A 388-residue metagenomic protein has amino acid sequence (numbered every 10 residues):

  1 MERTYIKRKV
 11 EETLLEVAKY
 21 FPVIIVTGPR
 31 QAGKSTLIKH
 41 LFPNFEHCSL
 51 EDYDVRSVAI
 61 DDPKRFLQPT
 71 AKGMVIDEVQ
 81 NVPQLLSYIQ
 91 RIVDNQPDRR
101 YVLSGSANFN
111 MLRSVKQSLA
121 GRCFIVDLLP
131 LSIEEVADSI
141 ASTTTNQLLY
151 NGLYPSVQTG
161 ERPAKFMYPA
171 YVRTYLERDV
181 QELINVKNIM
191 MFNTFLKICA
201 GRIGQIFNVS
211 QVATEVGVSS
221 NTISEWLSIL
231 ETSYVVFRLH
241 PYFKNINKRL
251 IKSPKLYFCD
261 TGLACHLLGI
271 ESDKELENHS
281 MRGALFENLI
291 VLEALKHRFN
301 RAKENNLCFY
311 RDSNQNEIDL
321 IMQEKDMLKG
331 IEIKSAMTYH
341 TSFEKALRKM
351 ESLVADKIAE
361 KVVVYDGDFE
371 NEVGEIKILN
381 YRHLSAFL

Functional and structural regions predicted by a protein language model:
M1-L15: N-terminal pre-Walker A segment at the start of P-loop NTPase domains
V26: Hydrophobic anchor at the beta1->P-loop junction of P-loop NTPases
K34: Conserved lysine of the Walker
L37: Hydrophobic positions on the alpha1 helix immediately C-terminal to the Walker A/P-loop
L86-F109, Q117: Conserved catalytic/switch belt of AAA+ P-loop NTPases
F109-F124, A141: Short regulatory helix/loop adjacent to the ATP-binding pocket of P-loop NTPases
I140, D366-L388: Domain-level recognition of nuclease-like catalytic cores that cleave nucleotide substrates
R162-L328: Accessory nucleic acid-recognition modules appended to NTPase machines
